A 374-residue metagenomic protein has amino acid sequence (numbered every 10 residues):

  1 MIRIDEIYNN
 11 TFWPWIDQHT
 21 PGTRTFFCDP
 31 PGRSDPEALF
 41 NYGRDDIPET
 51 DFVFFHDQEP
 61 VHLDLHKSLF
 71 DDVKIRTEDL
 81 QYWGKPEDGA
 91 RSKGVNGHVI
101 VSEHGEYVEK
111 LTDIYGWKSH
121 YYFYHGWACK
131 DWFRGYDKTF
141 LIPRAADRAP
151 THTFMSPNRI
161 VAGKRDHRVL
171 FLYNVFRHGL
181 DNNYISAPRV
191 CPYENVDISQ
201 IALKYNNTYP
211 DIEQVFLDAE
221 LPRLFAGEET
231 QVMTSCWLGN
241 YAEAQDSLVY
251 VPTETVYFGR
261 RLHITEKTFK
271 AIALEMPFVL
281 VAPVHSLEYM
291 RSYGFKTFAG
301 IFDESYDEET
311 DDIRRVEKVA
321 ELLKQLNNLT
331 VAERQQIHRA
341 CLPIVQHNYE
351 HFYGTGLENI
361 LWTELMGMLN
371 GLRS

Functional and structural regions predicted by a protein language model:
M1-P252, F258-S374: Pol beta-like nucleotidyltransferase catalytic core
